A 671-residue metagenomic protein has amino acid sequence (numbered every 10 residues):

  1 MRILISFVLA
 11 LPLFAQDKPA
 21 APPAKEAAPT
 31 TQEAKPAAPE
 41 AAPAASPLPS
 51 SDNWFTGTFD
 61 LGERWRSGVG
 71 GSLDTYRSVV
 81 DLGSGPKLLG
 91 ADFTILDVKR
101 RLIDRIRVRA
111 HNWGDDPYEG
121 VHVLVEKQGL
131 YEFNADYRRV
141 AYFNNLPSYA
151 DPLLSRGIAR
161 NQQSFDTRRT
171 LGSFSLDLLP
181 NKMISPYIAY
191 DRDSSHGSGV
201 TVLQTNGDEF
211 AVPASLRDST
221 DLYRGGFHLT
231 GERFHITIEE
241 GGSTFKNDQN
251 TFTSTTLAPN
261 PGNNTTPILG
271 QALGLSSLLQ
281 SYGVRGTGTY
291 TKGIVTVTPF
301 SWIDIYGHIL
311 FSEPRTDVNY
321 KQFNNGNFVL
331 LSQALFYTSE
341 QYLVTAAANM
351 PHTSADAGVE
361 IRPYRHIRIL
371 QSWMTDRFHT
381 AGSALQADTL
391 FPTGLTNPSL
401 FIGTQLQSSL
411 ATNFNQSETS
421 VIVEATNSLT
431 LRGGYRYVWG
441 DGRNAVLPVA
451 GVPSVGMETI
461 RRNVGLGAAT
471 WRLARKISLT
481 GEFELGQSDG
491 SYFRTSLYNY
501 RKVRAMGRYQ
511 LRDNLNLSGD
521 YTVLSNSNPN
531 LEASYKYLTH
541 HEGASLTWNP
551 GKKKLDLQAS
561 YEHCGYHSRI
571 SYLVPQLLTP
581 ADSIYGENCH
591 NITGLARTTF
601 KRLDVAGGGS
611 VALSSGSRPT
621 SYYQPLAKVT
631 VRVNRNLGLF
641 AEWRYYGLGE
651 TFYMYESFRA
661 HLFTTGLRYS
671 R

Functional and structural regions predicted by a protein language model:
M1-Q16: Sec-dependent N-terminal signal peptides
K18, P22-K25, K35-A37, A42-F55 (+1 more regions): Gram-negative and organellar
